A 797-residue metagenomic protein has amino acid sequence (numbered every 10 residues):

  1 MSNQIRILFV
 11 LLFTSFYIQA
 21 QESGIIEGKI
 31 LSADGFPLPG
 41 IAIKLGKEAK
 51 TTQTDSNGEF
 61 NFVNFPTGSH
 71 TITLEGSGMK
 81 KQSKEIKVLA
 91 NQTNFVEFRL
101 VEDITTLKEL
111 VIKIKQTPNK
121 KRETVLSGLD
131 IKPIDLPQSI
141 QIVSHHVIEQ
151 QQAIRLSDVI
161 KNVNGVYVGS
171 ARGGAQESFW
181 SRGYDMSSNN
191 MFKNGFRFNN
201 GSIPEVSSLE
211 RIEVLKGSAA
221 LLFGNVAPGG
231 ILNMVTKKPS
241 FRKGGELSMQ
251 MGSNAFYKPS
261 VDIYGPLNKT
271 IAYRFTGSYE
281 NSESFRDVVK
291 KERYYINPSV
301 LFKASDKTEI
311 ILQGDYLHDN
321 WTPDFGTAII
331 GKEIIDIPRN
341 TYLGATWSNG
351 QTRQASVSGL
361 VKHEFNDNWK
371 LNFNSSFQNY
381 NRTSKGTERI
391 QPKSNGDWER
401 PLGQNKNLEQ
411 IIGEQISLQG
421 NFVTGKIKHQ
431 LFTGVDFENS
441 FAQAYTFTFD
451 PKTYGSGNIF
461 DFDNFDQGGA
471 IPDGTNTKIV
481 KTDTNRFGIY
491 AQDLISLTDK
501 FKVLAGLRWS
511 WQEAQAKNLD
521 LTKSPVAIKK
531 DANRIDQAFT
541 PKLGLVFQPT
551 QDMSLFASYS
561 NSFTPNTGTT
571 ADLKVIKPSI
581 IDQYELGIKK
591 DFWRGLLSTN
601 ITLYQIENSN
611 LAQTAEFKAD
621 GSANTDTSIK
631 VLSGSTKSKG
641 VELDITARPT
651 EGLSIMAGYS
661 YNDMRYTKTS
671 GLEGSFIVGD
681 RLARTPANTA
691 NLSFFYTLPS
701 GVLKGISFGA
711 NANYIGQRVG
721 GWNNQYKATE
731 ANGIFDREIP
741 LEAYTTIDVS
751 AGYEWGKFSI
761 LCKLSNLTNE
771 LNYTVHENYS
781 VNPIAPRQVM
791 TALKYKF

Functional and structural regions predicted by a protein language model:
F36-P39, K44-A49, V63, Q92 (+2 more regions): Acidic, small-polar-rich N-terminal luminal/periplasmic segments of exported/outer-membrane proteins
S208-E210, L221-P298, A304-T308, A355 (+1 more regions): Outer-membrane beta-barrel translocator/receptor signature
E280, S284, N297-E364, F377-E409 (+4 more regions): Acidic/polar loop-and-plug regions of large Gram-negative outer-membrane beta-barrel proteins
S305, E409, K428-Q430, D436-S440 (+4 more regions): Structural signature of Gram-negative outer-membrane beta-barrels, strongest in the C-terminal barrel of TonB-dependent
S358-Y380, R400-N518: Face-selective signature of the C-terminal outer-membrane beta-barrel domain
K362-N366, K370-S376, R382-G386, S554-L555 (+4 more regions): Membrane-embedded beta-barrel scaffold of Gram-negative outer-membrane proteins
L632-N723, A792-K796: Gram-negative outer-membrane beta-barrel transporters
N713-A731, G752-F797: C-terminal beta-signal and adjacent terminal beta-strands/loops of Gram-negative outer-membrane beta-barrel proteins
